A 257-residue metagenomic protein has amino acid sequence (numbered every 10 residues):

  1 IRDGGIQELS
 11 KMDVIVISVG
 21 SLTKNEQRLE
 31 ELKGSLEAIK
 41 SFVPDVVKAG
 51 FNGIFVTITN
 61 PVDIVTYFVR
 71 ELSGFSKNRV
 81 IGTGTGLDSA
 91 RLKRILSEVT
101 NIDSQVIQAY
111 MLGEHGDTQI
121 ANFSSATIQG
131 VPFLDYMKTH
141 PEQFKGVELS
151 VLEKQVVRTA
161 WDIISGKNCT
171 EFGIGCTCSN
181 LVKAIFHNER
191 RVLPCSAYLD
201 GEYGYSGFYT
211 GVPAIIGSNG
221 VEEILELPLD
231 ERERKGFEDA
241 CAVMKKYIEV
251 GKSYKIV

Functional and structural regions predicted by a protein language model:
I1-D13, Q27, K245-Y254: Conserved N-terminal Rossmann-fold NAD(P) cofactor-binding segment
I15-I17, T57-I58: Redox-cofactor binding/interface segments in oxidoreductases and associated redox assembly factors
V19-S21: Conserved NAD(P)H cofactor-binding loop of Rossmann-fold oxidoreductase domains
K24, I64, I164-G166: Short, solvent-exposed loop/turn segments at secondary-structure junctions
Q27-R94: Rossmann-like NAD(P)(H) cofactor-binding subdomain of soluble oxidoreductases
S73-R79, D88-V257: C-terminal substrate-binding/catalytic lobe of Rossmann-fold NAD(P)-dependent dehydrogenases
